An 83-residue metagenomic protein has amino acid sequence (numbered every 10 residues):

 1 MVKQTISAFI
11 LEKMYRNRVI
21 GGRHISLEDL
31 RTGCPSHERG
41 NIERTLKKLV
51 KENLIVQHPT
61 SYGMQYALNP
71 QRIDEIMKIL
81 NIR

Functional and structural regions predicted by a protein language model:
M1-I20, L80-R83: Short alpha-helical segments that sit at the start of domains
R16, I20, G33-S36, I55: General structural signal for alpha-helix termini and helix-helix connectors
L27-R39: Short helix-coil junctions and helix-kink-helix linkers
C34, L68-P70: Short beta-strand-to-loop capping motifs
E43-K47: Short, hydrophobic-biased segments on the C-terminal half of alpha helices that form "recognition helices"
V50-T60: A short, conserved structural fragment
Y62-L68: Minor-groove-contacting beta-hairpin "wing" of winged helix-turn-helix DNA-binding domains
Q71-R83: Short, amphipathic alpha-helical interaction segments positioned at domain boundaries
